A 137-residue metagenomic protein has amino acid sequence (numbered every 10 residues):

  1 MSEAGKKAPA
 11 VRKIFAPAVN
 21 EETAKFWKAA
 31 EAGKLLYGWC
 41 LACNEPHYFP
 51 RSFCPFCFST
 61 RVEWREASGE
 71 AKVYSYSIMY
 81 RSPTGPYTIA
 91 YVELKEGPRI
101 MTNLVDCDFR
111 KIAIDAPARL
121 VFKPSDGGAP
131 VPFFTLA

Functional and structural regions predicted by a protein language model:
M1-L35, L136-A137: A broadly conserved sequence feature marking short terminus-proximal activation segments in nucleic acid-centric
K34-Y37, R51: Residues immediately within or flanking Cys/His clusters that coordinate Zn2+ in small zinc-binding modules
W39-A42, P55-S59: Short, cysteine/histidine-rich loop/knuckle motifs that typically chelate Zn2+
Y48, R61-E63, R81: Short functional micro-motifs and their immediate structural scaffolds
A71-V73, L104: Conserved hydrophobic positions within beta-strands
P98-D108: Beta-strand/loop nucleic-acid-binding surfaces
C107-R119: Short nucleic-acid-contacting surface segments enriched for D/E, G, S/T with interspersed K/R
K123-A137: OB-fold/S1-family single-stranded nucleic acid-binding modules
